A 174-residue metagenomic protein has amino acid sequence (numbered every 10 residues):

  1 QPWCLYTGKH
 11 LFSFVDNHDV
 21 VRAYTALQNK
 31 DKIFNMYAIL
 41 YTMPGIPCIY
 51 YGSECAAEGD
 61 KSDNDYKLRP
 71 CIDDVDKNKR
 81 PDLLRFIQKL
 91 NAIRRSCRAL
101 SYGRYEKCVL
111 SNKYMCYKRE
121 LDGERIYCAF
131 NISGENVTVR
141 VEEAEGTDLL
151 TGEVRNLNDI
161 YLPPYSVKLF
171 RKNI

Functional and structural regions predicted by a protein language model:
Q1-E143, L162-P164: Loop/helix patches that line or flank the sugar-binding groove of alpha-linked glycan CAZymes
E54, N78, G152-E153, N173: Short, solvent-exposed coil/turn elements at secondary-structure transition points
E142-G152: Solvent-exposed beta-hairpin/edge-strand motifs
N156-I174: C-terminal beta-strand-rich structural cap/linker in extracellular carbohydrate-active enzymes
